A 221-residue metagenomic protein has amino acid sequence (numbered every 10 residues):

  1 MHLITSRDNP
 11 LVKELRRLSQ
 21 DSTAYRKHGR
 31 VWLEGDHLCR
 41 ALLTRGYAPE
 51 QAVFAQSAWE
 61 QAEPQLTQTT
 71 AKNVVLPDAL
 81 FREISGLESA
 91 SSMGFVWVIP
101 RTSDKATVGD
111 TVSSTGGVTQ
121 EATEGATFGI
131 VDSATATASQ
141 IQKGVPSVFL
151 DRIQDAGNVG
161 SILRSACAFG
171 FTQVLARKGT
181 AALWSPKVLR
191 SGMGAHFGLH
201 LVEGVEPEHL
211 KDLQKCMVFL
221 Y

Functional and structural regions predicted by a protein language model:
M1-W59, T180-A181: Boundary-proximal intrinsically disordered activation/regulatory segments immediately upstream of a helical core
L3-S6, V74-P77, L199-H209: Short acidic-hydrophobic, aromatic-tinged amphipathic segments that line or gate anion-handling sites
K27-R30, A48-Q51, T70-K72, T172-V174 (+1 more regions): Short active-site oxyanion
T44, A106, G117-Q120, G125-Y221: RNA substrate-binding interface of SAM-dependent RNA methyltransferases
E60-T70: Short, aromatic/basic amphipathic alpha-helical patches
T69, M93, S191-A195: Short, hinge-like loop/turn segments at secondary-structure boundaries
A71-V96: Glycine/small-residue-rich loop that forms an oxyanion/phosphate-binding "nest" at active or ligand-binding sites
R101-K105: Short helix-loop capping/hinge motifs at secondary-structure junctions, enriched in acidic/polar residues
